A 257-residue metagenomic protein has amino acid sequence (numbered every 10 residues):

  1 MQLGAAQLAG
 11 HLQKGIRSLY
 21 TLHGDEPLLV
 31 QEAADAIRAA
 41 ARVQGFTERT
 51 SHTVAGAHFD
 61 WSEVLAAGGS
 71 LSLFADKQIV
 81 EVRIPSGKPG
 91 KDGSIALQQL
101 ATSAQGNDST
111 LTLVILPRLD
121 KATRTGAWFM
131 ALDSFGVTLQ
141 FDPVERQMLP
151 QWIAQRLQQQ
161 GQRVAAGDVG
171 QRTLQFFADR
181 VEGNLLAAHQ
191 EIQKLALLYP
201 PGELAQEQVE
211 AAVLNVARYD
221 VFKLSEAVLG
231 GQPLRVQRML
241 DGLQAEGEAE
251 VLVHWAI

Functional and structural regions predicted by a protein language model:
M1-I257: Conserved beta/loop motifs at nucleotide-recognition and modification sites
